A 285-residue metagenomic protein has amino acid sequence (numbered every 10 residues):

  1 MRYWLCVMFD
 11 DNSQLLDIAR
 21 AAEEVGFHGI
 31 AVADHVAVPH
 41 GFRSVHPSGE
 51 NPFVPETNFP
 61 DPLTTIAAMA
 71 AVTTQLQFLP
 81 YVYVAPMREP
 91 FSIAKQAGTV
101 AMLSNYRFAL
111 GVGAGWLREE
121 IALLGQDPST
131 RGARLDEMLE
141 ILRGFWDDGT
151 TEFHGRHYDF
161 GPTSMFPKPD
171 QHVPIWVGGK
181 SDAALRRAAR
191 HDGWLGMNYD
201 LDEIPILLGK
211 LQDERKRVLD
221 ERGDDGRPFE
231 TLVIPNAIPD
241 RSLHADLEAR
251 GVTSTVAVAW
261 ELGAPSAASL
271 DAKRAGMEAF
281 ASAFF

Functional and structural regions predicted by a protein language model:
M1-F285: Active-site-adjacent structural elements that line small-molecule/cofactor binding pockets in enzymes
